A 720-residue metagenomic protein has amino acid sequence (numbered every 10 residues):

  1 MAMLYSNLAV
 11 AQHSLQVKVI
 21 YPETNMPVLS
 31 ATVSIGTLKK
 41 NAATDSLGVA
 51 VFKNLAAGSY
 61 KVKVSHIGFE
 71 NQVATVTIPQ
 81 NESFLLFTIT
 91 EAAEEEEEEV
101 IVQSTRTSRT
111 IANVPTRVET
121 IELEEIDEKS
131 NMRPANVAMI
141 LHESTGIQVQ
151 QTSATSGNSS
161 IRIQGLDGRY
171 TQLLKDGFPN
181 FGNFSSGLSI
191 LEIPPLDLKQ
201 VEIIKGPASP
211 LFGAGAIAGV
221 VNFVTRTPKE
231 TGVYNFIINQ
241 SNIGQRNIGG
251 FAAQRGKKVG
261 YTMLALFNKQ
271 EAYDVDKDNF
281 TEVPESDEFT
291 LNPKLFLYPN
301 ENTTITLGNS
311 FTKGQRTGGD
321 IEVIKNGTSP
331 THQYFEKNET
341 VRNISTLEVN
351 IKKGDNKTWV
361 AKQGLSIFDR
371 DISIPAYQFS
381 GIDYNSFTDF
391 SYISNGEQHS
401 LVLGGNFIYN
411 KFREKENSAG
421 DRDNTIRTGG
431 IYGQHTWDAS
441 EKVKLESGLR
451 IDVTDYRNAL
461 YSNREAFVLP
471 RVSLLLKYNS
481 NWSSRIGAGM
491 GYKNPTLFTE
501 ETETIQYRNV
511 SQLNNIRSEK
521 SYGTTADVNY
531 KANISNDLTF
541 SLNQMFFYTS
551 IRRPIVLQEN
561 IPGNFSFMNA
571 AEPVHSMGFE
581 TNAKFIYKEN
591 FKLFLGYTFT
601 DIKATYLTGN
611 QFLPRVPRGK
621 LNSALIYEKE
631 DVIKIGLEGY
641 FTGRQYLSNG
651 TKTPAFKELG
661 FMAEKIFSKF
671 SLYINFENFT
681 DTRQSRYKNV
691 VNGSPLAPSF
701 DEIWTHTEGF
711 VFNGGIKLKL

Functional and structural regions predicted by a protein language model:
I20, T24, A31-G36, S65-F69 (+3 more regions): Short, acidic, small-residue-rich periplasmic hinge/interaction motif at the N-terminus of Gram-negative outer-membrane
K53, E128, S160-R162, F178-K205 (+1 more regions): Short acidic/polar hinge/loop motifs at secondary-structure boundaries that mediate gating or recognition
S83-T88, V137-I140, G157-R162, L174 (+4 more regions): N-terminal periplasmic accessory domains that precede and gate Gram-negative outer-membrane beta-barrel machines
K129, A138-G182, K199: Extracytoplasmic beta-strand/coil segments of soluble accessory domains associated with Gram-negative outer-membrane
K257-V259, T358-I372, Y409, K477 (+2 more regions): Membrane-embedded beta-barrel scaffold of Gram-negative outer-membrane proteins
Q270-F289, F296-W359, L365-Y384, N417-S418 (+1 more regions): Flexible loop and strand-edge segments within Gram-negative outer membrane beta-barrel domains
S440-E441, S541-S550, N569-L647, K717-K719: Gram-negative outer-membrane beta-barrel transporters
Y492, R552, L593, F641 (+1 more regions): C-terminal beta-signal and adjacent terminal beta-strands/loops of Gram-negative outer-membrane beta-barrel proteins
